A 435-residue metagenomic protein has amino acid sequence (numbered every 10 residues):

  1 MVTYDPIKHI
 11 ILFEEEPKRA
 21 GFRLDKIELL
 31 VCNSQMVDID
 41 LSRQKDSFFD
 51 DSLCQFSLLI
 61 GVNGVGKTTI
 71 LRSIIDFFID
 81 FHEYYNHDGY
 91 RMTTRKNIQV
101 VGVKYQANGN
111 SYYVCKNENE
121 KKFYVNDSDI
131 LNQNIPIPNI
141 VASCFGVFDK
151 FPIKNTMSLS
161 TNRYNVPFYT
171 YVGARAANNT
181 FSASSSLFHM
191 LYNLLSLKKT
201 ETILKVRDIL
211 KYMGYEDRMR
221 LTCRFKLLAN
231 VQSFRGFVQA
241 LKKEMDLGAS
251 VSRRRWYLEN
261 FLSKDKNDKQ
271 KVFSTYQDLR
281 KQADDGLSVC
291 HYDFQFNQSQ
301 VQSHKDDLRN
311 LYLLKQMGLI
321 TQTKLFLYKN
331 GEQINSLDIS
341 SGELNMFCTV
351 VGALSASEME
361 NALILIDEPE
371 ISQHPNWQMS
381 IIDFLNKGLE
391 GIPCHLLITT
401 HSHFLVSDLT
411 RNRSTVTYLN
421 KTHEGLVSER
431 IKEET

Functional and structural regions predicted by a protein language model:
V2-D5, F13-E16, S52, S73-P138: Conserved P-loop NTP-binding catalytic core
V2-H87, D307, M317-T435: Switch/communication elements of ASCE P-loop NTPase nucleotide-binding domains
V2-S34, Q44-S47, A174, N178-L344 (+1 more regions): Extended helical coiled-coil dimerization/tether regions that scaffold and oligomerize large DNA-maintenance assemblies
L29-D40, K104-C115, N179: Short, surface-exposed beta-strand/loop "edge" segments at domain boundaries and coil↔beta transitions
F77-F78, G146-K150, N178: Short acidic, S/G/P-rich loop/turn micro-motifs used as interaction or catalytic elements
S111-G173: Glycine-rich phosphate-binding loops of NTPases
V141-C144, R220-R224, K281, L365 (+2 more regions): A structural signal for short, well-ordered beta-strand segments and their strand-loop junctions that often border
G146-V147, R175-A176, T400-S402: Short beta-alpha junction loops
